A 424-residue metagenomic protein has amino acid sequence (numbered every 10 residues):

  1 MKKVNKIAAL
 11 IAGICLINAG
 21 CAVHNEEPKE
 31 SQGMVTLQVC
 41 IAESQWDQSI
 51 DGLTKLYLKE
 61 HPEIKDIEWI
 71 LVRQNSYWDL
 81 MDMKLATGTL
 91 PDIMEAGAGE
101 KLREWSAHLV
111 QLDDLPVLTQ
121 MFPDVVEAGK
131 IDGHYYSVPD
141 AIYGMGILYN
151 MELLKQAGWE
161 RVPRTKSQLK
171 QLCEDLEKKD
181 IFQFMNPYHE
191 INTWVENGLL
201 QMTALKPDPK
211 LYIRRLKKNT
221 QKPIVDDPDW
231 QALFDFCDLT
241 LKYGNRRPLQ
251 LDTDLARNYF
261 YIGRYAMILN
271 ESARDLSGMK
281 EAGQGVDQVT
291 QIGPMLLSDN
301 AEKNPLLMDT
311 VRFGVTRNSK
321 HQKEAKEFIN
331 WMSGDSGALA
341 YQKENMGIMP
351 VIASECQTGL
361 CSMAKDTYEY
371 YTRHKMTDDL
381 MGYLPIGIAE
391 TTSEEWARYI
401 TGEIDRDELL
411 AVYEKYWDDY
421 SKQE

Functional and structural regions predicted by a protein language model:
I7-A12, N18-K101, L249, Q284 (+6 more regions): Conserved N-terminal structural module of periplasmic/extracytoplasmic solute-binding proteins
C40, G52, M94, K101 (+1 more regions): Extracytoplasmic/periplasmic substrate-binding proteins
K59-E68, T87, A157, K242 (+2 more regions): Extracytoplasmic/periplasmic substrate-recognition and gating elements
A96-M151, L176, D287-P294, G359: Hinge/lid segment of periplasmic solute-binding proteins
E104-A107, V125-V162, I181, P187-K217 (+4 more regions): Periplasmic solute-binding protein
D113-M121, A204-A232, K280-G285, L297-N304 (+1 more regions): Short, solvent-exposed loop/beta-turn-alpha elements that line the ligand-binding surface or hinge of extracytoplasmic
K155, L339, T372-E424: Conserved C-terminal helix/tail region of periplasmic/extracytoplasmic solute-binding proteins
C173-D175, K218-L249: Glycine-centered hinge/linker elements that transmit conformational signals in sensory and ligand-binding systems
